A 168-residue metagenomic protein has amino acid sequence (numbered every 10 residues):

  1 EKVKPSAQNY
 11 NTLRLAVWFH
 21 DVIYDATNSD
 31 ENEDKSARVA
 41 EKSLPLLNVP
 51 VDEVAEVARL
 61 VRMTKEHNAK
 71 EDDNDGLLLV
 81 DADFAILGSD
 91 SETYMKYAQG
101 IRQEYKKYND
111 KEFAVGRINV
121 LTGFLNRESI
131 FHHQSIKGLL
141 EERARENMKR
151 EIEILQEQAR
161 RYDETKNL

Functional and structural regions predicted by a protein language model:
E1-N9, F19, V49, E66-L168: Divalent metal-dependent phosphate-bond-processing catalytic cores, especially two-metal-ion Mg2+/Mn2+ enzymes that act
Y10-A26, S36, V57-K65: His-Asp-centered metal-binding catalytic motifs of divalent-metal-dependent phosphohydrolases/nucleases
A16, A37, V54, A58 (+2 more regions): Heptad-repeat amphipathic alpha-helical coiled-coil interaction surface used for oligomerization/assembly
A26-T27, G88: Activation segment
N32: Aspartate-rich (DDxxD/NDxxD/DxxxD) Mg2+/diphosphate-binding motifs and their adjoining helix-loop segments
K35-A69, T122-F124: Histidine- and acidic-residue-rich, metal-dependent catalytic cores
